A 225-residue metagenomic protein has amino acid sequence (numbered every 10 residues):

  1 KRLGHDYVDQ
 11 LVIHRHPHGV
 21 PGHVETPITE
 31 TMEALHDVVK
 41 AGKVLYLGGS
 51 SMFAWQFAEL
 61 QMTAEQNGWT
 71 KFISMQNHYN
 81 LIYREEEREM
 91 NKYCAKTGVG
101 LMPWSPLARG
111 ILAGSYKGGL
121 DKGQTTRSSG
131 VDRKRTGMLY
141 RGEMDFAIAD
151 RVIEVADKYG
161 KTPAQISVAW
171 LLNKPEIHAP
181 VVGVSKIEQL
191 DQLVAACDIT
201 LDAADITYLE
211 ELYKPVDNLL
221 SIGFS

Functional and structural regions predicted by a protein language model:
K1-G22: Active-site groove signature of glycoside hydrolases
H16-E211, V216: Beta/alpha (TIM)-barrel catalytic core signal, keyed to glycine-rich beta->alpha loops juxtaposed to Asp/Glu that bind
S221-S225: Short coil/turn segments at secondary-structure boundaries
